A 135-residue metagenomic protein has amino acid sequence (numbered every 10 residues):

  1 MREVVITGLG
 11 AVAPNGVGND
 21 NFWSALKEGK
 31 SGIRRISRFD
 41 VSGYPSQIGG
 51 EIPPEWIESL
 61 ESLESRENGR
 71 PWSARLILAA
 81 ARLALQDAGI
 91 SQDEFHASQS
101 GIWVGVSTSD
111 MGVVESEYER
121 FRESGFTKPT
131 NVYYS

Functional and structural regions predicted by a protein language model:
M1-S135: Conserved "HGTGT" condensation-loop signature of ketosynthase/thiolase-family condensing enzymes that catalyze
